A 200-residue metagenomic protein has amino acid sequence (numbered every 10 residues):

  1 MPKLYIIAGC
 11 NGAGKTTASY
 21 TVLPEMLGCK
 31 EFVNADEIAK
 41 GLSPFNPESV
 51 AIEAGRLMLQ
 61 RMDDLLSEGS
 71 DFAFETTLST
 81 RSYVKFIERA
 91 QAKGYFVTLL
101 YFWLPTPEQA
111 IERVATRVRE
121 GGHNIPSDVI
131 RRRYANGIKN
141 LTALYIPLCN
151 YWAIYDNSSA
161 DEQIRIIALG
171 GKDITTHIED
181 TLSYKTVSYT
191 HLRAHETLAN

Functional and structural regions predicted by a protein language model:
N11: The conserved Walker
K15: Conserved lysine of the Walker
A18-S19: Post-Walker A alpha-helix
L23-E68: Conserved substrate/cofactor phosphate-moiety recognition/catalytic segment in nucleotide-dependent phosphotransferases
E53-Y101: Glycine-rich phosphate-binding loop used to anchor ATP phosphates in small-molecule kinases, encompassing both
Y95-L144: A glycine- and Lys/Arg-enriched "phosphate-lid" helix/loop adjacent to the NTP-binding pocket of small-molecule kinases
V114, T190-T197: Conserved small/polar residues in nucleotide/adenosyl-binding loops
A143-R193: NTP-dependent small-molecule kinase module
